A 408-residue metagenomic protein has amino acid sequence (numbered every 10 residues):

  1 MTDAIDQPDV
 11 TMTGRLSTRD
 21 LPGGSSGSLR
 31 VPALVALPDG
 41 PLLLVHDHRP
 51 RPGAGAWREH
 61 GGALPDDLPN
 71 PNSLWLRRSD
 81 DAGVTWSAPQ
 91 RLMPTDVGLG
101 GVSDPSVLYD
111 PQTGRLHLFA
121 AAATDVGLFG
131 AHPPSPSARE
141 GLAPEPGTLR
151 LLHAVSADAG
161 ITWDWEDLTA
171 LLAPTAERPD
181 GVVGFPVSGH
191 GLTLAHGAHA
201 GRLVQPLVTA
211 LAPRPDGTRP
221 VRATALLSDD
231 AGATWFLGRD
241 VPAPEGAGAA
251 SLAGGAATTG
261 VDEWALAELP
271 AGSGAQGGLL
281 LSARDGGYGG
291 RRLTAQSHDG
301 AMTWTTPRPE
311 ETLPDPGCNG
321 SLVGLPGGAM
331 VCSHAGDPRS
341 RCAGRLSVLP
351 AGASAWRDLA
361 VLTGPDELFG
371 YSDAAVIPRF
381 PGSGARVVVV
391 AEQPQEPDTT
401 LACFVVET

Functional and structural regions predicted by a protein language model:
T2-T408: Asp-box/BNR beta-propeller blade signature and adjacent active/binding-site loops in extracellular glycan-interacting
